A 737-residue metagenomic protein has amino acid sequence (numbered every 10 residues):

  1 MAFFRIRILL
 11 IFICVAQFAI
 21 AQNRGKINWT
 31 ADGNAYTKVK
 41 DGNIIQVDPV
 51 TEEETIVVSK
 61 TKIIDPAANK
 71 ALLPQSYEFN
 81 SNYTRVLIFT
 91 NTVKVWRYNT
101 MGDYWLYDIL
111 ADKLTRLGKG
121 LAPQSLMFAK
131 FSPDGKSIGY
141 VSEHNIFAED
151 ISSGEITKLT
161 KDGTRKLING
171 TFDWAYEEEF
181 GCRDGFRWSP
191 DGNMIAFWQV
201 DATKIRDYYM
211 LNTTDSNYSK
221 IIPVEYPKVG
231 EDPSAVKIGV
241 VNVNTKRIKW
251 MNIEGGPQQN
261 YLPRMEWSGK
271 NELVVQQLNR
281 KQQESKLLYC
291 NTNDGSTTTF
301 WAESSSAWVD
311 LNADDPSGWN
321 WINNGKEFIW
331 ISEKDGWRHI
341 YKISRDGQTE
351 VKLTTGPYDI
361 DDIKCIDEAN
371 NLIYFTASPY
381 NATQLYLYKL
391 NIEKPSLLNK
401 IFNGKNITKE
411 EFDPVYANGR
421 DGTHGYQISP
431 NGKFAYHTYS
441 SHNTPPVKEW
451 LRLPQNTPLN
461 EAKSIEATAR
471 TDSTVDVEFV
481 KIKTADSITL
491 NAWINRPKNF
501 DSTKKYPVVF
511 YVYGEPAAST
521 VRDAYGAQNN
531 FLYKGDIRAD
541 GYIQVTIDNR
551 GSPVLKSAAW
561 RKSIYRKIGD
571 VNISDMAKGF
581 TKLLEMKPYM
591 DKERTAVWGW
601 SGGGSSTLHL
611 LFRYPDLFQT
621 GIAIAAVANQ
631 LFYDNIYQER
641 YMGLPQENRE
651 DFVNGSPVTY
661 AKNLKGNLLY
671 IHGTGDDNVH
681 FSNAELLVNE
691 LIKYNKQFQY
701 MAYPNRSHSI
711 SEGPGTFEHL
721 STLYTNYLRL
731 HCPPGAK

Functional and structural regions predicted by a protein language model:
M1-G25: Bacterial Sec-dependent N-terminal signal peptides
R5, S137, R183-R187, V229 (+6 more regions): Residue-level detector of secondary-structure boundary/capping sites
L9, Q124, G181, P223-V224 (+6 more regions): Alpha-helical hydrophobic/aromatic positions enriched in membrane-embedded helices and signal peptides
I11-I13, E155, K556, R640: A periodicity- and composition-biased signal for non-globular, repetitive helical segments
A21-D421, P430-F434, T444, T474 (+1 more regions): Beta-propeller folds
R206-D207, R264, K409, Y416 (+1 more regions): Serine-hydrolase catalytic core recognition
